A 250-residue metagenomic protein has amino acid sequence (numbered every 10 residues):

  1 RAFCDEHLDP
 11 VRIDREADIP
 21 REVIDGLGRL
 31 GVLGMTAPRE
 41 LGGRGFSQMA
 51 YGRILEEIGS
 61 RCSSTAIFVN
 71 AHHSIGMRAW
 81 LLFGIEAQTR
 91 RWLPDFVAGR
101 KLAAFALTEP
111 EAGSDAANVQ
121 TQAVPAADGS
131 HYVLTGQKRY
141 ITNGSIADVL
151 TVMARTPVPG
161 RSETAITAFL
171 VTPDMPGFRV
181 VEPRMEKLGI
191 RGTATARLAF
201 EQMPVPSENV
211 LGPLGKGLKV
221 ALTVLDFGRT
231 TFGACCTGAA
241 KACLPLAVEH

Functional and structural regions predicted by a protein language model:
R1-A71, R78, G84-L102, S114: Amphipathic, small/basic residue-rich leader segments at the start of a protein or domain
S47-M49, W80-L81, D115-V119, G144-A147 (+3 more regions): Short acidic, glycine/serine/threonine-rich loops at helix termini
N70, S74-I75, R100, A116-N118 (+4 more regions): Short, solvent-exposed loop/turn segments at the edges of secondary structure
K101-L107, F178-P183: Short Pro/Gly-enriched beta-strand edge/turn motifs at strand-loop
E111-S114, Y140-N143, P159-G160, K187-A194: Short Gly/Pro-enriched turn/cap motifs at secondary-structure boundaries
T121-V124: A structural signal for short hydrophobic beta-strand segments in well-ordered beta-sheet cores
S130-H131, T135-V180: A short core secondary-structure module
V180-H250: Glycine-rich beta->alpha junctions and the first turn(s) of the following alpha-helix
